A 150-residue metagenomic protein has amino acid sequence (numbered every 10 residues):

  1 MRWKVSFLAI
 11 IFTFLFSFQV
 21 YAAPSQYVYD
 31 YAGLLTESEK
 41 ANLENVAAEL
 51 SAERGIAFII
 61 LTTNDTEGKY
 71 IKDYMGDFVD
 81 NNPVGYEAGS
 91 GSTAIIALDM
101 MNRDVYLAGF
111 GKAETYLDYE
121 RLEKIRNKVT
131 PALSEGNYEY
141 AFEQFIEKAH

Functional and structural regions predicted by a protein language model:
M1-R2: N-terminal secretory signal peptides that target proteins for export/translocation
S6-S17: Bacterial N-terminal signal peptides
Y21-H150: Folded, non-transmembrane soluble domains that reside on the lumenal/extracytoplasmic side of membranes
